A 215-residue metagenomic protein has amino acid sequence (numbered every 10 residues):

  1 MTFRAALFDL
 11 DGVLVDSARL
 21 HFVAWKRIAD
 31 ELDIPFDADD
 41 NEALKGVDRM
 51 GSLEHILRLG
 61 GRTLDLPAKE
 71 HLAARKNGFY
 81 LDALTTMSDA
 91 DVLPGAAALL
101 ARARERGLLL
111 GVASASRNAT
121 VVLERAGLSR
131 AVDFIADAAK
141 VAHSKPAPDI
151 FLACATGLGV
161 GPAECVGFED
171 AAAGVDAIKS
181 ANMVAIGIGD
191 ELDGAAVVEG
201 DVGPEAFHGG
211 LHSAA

Functional and structural regions predicted by a protein language model:
M1-E42: Active-site neighborhood of HAD-like aspartate-dependent phosphohydrolases
M1-R4, A97-R104, S116-A215: Asp-based, Mg2+/Mn2+-dependent phosphohydrolase catalytic module
T2, D82-V112: Short, acidic loop-to-helix structural element flanking the phosphoryl-transfer center in phosphate-processing enzymes
L14, V92, V112, H143 (+1 more regions): Conserved SAM-binding loop
F22, K26, R49-E54, A73 (+2 more regions): An amphipathic alpha-helix signature
K26-G60, L66: Alpha-helical substrate-recognition element adjacent to the catalytic core
P35, L57-P94: Metal-dependent phosphoesterase signature
